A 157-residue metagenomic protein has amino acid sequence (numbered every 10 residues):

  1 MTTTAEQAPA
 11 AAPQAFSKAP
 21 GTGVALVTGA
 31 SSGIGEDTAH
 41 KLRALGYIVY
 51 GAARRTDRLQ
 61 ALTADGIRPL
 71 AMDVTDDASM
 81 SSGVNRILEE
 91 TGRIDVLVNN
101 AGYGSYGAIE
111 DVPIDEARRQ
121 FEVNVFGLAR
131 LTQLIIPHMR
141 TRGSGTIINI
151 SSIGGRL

Functional and structural regions predicted by a protein language model:
S31-S32: Conserved glycine-rich cofactor-binding loop
P69, V112, Q120-F121: A hydrophobic alpha-helix adjacent to the NAD(P)-binding/active-site core of NAD(P)-dependent oxidoreductases, strongly
M72-S82, I114-D115: The beta1-alpha1 cofactor-binding region of Rossmann-like NAD(H)/NADP(H)-dependent oxidoreductases
R86-N99, S105: A glycine-rich helix->loop->beta "capping" turn within Rossmann-like NAD(P)(H)-dependent oxidoreductase domains
A108-I109, E116-R118: Substrate-binding pocket helix/loop in short-chain dehydrogenase/reductase
T132-Q133: A short, exposed helix-loop element centered on a Lys and neighboring polar residues
S152: Residue(s) in the substrate-gating loop at a strand-loop-helix junction that position the organic substrate next
